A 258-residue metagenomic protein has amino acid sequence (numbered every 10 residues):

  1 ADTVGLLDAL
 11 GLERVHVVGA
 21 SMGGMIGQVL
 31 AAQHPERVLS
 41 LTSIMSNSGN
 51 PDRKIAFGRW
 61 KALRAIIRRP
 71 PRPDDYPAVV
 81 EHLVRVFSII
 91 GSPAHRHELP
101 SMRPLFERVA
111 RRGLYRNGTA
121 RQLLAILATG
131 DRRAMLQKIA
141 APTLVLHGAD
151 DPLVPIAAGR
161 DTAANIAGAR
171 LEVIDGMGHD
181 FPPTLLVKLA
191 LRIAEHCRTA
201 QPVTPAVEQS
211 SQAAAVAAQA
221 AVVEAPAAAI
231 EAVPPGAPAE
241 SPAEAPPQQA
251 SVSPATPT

Functional and structural regions predicted by a protein language model:
A1-V15: Conserved acidic catalytic loop of the alpha/beta-hydrolase fold
G24-P35, L41: Short glycine-enriched nucleophile-adjacent loop and the immediately C-terminal alpha-helix near the catalytic center
S40-P73: Flexible "cap/lid" loop of the alpha/beta hydrolase fold
Y76-A120: Conserved alpha/beta-hydrolase catalytic His-Asp/Glu region
G118-M135: Active-site nucleophile elbow and catalytic-triad environment of alpha/beta-hydrolase enzymes
I139, V145-H147: Short beta-strand/loop motif that positions the catalytic acidic residue of the alpha/beta-hydrolase fold
D150-V154: Acidic catalytic loop of the alpha/beta-hydrolase fold
A169-A218, A250: Catalytic active-site module of serine/aspartate enzymes centered on a nucleophile-bearing elbow/loop
